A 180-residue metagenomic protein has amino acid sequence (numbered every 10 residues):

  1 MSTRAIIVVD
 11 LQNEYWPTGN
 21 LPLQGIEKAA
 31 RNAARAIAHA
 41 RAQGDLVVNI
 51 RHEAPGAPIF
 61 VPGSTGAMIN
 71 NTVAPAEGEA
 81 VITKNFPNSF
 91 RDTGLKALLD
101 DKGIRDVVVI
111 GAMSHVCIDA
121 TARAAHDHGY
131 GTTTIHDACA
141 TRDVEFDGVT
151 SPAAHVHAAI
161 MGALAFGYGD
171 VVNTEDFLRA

Functional and structural regions predicted by a protein language model:
S2-A5, R31-A42, P55-A180: Active-site-adjacent betaalpha module
I7-Q12: N-terminal nucleotide-binding beta1-loop-alpha1 segment
N13-Y15, A54-P55: A short, flexible beta-alpha/helix-coil linker loop
Y15-W16, V73: Short clusters of hydrophobic/aromatic residues that line enzyme substrate/ligand-binding pockets
P17-N20, I59-V61: Short, glycine/acidic-enriched capping/hinge loops at junctions between secondary-structure elements
T18-L21, E145-D147: Short acidic, glycine/proline-rich loop/turn micro-motifs
N20-V48: A short alpha/beta connector and helix-capping loop motif
V47, H52-G56: Short active-site-proximal "capping" loops at secondary-structure junctions
